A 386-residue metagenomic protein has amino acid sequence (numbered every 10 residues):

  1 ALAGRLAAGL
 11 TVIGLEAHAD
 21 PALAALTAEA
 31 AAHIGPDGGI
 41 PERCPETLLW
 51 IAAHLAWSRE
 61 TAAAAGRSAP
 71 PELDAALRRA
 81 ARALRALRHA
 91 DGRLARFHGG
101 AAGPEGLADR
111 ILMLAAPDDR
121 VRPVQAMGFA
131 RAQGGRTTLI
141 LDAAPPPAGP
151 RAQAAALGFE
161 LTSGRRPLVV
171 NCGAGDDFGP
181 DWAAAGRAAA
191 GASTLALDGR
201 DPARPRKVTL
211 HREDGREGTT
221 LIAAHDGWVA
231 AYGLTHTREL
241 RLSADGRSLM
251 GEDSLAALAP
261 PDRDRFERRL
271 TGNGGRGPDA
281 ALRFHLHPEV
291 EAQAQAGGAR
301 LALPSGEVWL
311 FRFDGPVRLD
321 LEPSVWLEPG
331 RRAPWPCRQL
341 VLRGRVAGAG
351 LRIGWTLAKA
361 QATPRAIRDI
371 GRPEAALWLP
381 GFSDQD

Functional and structural regions predicted by a protein language model:
A1, I51-H54, G191: Catalytic-loop motifs flanking and including active-site residues across diverse enzymes
A1-C44, A56: Active-site lining segments of carbohydrate-active enzymes
A7, R82-A86, S193: Generic alpha-helical structural context detector
G14-A17, A28, G164-R166, D245 (+1 more regions): Secondary-structure boundary elements
E16-D20, E29, G66, P70 (+6 more regions): Hydrophobic/basic alpha-helical segments enriched in Actinobacteria
D20, R67-A76, D369-A375: Short alpha-helical "patches" and their helix-cap loops
G35, G39-V170, A174, W335: Carbohydrate-active enzyme catalytic cores, enriched for enzymes that act on polyanionic acidic polysaccharides
G175-D386: CBM-like, beta-strand-rich accessory domains located in the C-terminal region of large, secreted polysaccharide-active
